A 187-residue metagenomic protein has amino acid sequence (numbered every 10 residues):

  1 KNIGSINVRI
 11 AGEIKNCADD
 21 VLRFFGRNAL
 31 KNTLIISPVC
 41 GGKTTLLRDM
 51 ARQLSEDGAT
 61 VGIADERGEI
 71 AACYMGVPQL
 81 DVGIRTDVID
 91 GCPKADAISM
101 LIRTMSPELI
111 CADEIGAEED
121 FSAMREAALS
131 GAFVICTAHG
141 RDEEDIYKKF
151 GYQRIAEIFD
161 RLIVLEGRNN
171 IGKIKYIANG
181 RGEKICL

Functional and structural regions predicted by a protein language model:
K1, R161-L187: Conserved P-loop NTPase
K1-K31: P-loop NTP-binding catalytic core
E13-D20, V88-D96, I115: A general structural motif
G26-N28, P38, Q53-E56, P78-D81 (+3 more regions): Conserved catalytic network of the ASCE P-loop NTPase/AAA+ motor domain
A29-M50: Glycine-rich phosphate-binding P-loop
T33-I35, G62-A64, D87, C111 (+2 more regions): Hydrophobic/aromatic beta-strand patches that form the interior of the parallel beta-sheet core in alpha/beta enzyme
S55-L101: P-loop NTPase switch/communication element
M105-P107, C111-R168: Conserved P-loop NTPase nucleotide-binding/switch module
